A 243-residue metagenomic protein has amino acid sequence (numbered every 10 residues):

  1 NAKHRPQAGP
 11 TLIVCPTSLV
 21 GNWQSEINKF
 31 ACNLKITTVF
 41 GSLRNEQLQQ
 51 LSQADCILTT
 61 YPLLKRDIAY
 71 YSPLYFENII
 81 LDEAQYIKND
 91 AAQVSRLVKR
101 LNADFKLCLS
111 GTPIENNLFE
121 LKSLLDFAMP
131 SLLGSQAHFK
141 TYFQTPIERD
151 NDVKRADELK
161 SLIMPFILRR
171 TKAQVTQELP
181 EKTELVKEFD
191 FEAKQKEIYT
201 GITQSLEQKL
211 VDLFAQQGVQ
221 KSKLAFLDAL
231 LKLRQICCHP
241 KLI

Functional and structural regions predicted by a protein language model:
N1-N151, K160-L185, D190-I243: ASCE P-loop NTPase motor core, strongest for the SF2 helicase catalytic module
A156-E158: Long, charge-dense, solvent-exposed interaction surfaces that engage phosphate-rich ligands
